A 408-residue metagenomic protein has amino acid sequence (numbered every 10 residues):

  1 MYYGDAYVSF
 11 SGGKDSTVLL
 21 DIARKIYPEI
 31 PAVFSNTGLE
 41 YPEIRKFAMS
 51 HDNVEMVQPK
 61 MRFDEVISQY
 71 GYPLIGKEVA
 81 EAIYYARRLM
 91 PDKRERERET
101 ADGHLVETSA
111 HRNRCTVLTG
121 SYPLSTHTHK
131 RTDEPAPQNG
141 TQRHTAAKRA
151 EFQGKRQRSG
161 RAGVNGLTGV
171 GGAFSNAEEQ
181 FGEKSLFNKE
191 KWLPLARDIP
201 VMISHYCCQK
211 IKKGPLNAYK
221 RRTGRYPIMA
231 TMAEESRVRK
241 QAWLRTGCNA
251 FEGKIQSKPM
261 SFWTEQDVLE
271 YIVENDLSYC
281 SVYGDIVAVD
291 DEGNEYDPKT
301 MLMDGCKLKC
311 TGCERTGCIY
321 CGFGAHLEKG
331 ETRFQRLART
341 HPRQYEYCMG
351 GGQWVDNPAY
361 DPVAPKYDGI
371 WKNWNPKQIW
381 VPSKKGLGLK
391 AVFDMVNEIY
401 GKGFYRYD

Functional and structural regions predicted by a protein language model:
M1-D267, E274: ATP-dependent adenylation/nucleotidyltransferase module used to activate substrates
T264-D408: ATP/NTP-dependent adenylation/nucleotidyl-transfer catalytic domains that generate, transfer, or process NMP-activated
